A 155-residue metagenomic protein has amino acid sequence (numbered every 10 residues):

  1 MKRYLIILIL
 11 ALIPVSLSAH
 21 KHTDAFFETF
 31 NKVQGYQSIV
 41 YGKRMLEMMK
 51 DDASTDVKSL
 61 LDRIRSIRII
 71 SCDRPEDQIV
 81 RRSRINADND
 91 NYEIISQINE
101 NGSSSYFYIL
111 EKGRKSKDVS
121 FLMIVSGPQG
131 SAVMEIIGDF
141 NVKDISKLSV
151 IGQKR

Functional and structural regions predicted by a protein language model:
M1-A25: Bacterial Sec-dependent N-terminal signal peptides
L12, E100, G127-Q129: A generic beta-sheet turn/junction motif
H22-V80: Early exported N-terminus immediately downstream of N-terminal targeting peptides
R63-Y106: Mid-chain, structured segments of secreted extracytoplasmic proteins
S105-G113: Conserved interaction-surface patches within small, structured recognition/assembly domains
K112-V142: A short, solvent-exposed beta-edge/loop patch
V142-K154: Short, low-complexity, Pro/Ser/Thr/Gly-rich segments in the mature regions of secreted, periplasmic
